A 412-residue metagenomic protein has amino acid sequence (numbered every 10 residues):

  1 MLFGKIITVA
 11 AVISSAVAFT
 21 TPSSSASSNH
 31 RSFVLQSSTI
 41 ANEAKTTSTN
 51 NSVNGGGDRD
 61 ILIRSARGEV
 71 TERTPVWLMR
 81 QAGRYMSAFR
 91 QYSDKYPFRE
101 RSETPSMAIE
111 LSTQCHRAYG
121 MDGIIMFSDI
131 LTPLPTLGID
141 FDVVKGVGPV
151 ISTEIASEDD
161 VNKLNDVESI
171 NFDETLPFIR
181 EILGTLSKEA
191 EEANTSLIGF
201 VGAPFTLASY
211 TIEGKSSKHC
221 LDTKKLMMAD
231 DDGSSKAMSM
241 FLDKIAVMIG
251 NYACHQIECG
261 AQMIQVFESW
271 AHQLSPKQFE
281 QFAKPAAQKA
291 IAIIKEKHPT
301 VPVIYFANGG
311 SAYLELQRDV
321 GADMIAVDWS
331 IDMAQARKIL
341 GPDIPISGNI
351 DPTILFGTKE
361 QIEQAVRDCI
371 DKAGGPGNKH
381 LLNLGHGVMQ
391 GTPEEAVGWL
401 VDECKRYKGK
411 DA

Functional and structural regions predicted by a protein language model:
M1-S27: N-terminal chloroplast transit peptides
V9, F98-A108, K215-K224: An N-terminal domain-start capping segment
F33-G55: Post-transit mature regions of eukaryotic precursor proteins
S48-K145, Q288, E363, I370-D371 (+2 more regions): N-terminal basic, low-complexity leaders that serve as flexible interaction/assembly modules and, when applicable, as
S65-Q81, M121-S152, D173-C220: Glycine-rich, aromatic-flanked loop segments that form ligand/cofactor-binding clefts across common enzyme folds
P97, D159-N171, K225-M240: Short glycine/proline- and acidic residue-enriched helix-loop micro-motifs that form flexible lids or anion-recognition
I125-K145, S152-I155, K163-F172, V201 (+2 more regions): Glycine-rich, proline-tolerant flexible connector loops at the mouths of alpha/beta enzymes
P177-A412: Active-site loop segments of alpha/beta catalytic cores
